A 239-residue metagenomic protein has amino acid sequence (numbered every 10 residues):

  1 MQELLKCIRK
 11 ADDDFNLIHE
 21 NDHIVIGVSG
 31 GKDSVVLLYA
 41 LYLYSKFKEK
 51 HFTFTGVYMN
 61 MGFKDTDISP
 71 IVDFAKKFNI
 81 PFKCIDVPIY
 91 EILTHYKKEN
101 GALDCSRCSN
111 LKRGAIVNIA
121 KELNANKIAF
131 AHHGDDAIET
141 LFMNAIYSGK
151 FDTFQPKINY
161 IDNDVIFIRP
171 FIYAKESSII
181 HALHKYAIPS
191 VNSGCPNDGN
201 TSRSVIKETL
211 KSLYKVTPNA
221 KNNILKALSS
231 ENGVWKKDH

Functional and structural regions predicted by a protein language model:
M1-E139, Y147, S177-K185: ATP-dependent adenylation/nucleotidyltransferase module used to activate substrates
R9, D13, Y42, K211-Y214 (+1 more regions): A short, amphipathic alpha-helical segment
N16, E20, K150, F154 (+3 more regions): Residue-level signal for secondary-structure boundary elements
F54, D136-K215: Catalytic subdomain that performs nucleotidyl-dependent activation
M61-F63, I89-E91, I158, A174 (+2 more regions): Residue-level detector of flexible, active-site-proximal loop/helix-junction positions within diverse enzyme catalytic
C84-Y90, A115, I158-N163, G199-R203 (+1 more regions): Short C-terminal domain-edge/linker segments immediately following a structured domain
F130, G194-D198, A220: Short, surface-exposed helix-loop/turn micro-motifs enriched in polar/charged residues
T201, K207, N219-H239: A short, charged, Gly/Pro-tolerant segment at domain boundaries
